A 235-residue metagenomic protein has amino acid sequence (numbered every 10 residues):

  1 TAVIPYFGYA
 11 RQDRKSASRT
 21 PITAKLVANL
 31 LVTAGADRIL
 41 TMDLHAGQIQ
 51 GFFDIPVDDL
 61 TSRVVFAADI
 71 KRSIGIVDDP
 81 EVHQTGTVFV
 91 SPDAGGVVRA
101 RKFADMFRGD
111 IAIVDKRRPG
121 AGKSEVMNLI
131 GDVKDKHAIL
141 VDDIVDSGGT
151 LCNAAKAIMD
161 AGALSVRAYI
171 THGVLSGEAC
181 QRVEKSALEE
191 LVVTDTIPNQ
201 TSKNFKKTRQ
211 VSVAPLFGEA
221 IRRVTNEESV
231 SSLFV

Functional and structural regions predicted by a protein language model:
T1-V235: PRPP-associated nucleotide enzymes
